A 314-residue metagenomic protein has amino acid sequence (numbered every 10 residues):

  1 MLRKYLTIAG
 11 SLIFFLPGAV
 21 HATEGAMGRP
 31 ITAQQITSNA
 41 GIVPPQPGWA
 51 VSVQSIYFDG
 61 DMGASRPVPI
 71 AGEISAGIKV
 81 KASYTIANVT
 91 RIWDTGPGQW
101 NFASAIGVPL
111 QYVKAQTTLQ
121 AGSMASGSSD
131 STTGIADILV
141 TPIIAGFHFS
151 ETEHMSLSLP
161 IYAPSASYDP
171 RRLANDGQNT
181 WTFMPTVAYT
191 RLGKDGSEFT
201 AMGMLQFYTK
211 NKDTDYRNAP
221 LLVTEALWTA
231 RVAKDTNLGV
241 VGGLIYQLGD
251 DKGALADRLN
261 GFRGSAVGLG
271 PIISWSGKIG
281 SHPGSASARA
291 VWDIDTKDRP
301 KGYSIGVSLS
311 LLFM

Functional and structural regions predicted by a protein language model:
E24, A40-G48, G60-M62, W93-A103 (+6 more regions): Short loop/turn motifs that connect adjacent beta-strands in outer-membrane beta-barrel proteins
A26, A64, I70-G72, K212-M314: Outer membrane beta-barrel transmembrane domains
S38, A71-G77, S123-D130, D169-N175 (+3 more regions): Extracellular loop and loop/strand-boundary signature of outer-membrane beta-barrel proteins
I42, V53, A87-R91, V140-G146 (+7 more regions): Residues on the lipid-exposed face of transmembrane beta-strands in outer-membrane beta-barrel proteins
W49-V53, W100-V108, E153-L159, F183 (+6 more regions): Transmembrane beta-strands of outer-membrane beta-barrel proteins
S55-D61, V108-K114, I161-S167, R191 (+5 more regions): Transmembrane beta-strands of outer-membrane beta-barrel pores
K79-T85, S129-L139, G177-F183, Y216-L222 (+2 more regions): Residues that define the transmembrane beta-barrel architecture of outer-membrane proteins
T152-A163, S167-A256, W275: Detector for outer-membrane/organellar transmembrane beta-barrel domains, recognizing the amphipathic beta-strand
